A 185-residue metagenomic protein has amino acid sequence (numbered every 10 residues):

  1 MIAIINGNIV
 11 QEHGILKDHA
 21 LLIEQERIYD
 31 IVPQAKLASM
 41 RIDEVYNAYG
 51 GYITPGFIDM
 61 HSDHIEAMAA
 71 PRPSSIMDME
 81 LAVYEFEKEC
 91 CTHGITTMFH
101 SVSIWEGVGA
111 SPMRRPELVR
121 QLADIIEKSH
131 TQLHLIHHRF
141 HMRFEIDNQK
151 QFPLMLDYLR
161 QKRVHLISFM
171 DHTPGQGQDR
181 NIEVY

Functional and structural regions predicted by a protein language model:
M1-M40: N-terminal metal-binding scaffold of metallo-dependent hydrolase/deaminase domains
I4, E44-Y46, I58: Hydrophobic/aromatic beta-strand patches that form the interior of the parallel beta-sheet core in alpha/beta enzyme
G7, L21, E26, G50 (+3 more regions): Divalent metal-coordination and catalytic microenvironments
H13, T96-S101, L135-F140: Glycine-rich, often proline-containing surface loops adjacent to acidic residues and nearby aromatics that form
A38-S39, D43-G51, V83-C91, F152-I167: Short amphipathic alpha-helices and their capping/turn segments at secondary-structure boundaries
A48-E117: Metal-associated gating/positioning segment near the N- to mid-region
I104-Y185: Metal-coordinating catalytic core of metallo-dependent amide/deamination hydrolases
